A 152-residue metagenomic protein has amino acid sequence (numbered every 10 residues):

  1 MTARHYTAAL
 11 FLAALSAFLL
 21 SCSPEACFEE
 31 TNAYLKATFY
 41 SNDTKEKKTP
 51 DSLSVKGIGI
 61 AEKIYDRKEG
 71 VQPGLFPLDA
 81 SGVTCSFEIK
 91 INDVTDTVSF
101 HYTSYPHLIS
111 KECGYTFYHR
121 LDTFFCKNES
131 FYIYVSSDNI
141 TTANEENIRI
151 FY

Functional and structural regions predicted by a protein language model:
M1-A9: Bacterial N-terminal signal peptides that target proteins for export
F18-S21: C-terminal motif of bacterial Sec signal peptides marking the signal peptidase cleavage site
S23-A26: Bacterial signal peptide processing site
E29-K36: Short coil/turn motif common to extracellular beta-sandwich-like domains
T38-K47: Structural motif
T49-V94: Tryptophan-paired
I91-I109, F117: Short acidic/polar inter-strand loop motif in beta-rich domains
P106-Y152: Glycine-rich, aromatic-bearing surface loops/beta-hairpins
